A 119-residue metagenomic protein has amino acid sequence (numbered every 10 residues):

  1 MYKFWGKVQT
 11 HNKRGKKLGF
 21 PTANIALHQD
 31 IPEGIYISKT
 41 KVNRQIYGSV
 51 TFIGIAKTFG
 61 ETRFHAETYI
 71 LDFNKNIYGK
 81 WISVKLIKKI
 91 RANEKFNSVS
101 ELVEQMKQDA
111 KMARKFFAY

Functional and structural regions predicted by a protein language model:
Y2-Y119: Phosphate/ribose-recognition catalytic cores of enzymes acting on nucleotide-derived substrates
